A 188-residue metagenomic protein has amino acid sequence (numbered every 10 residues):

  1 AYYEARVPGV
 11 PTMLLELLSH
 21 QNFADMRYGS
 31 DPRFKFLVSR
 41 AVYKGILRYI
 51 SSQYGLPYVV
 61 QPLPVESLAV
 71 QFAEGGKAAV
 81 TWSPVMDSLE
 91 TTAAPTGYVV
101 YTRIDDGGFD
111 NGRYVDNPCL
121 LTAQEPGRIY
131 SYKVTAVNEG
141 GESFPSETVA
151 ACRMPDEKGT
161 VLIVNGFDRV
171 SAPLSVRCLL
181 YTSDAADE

Functional and structural regions predicted by a protein language model:
A1-Y54: Active-site-adjacent mobile loop/cap segments within catalytic or ligand-binding domains
S19, M86, G166-R169: Short, glycine/serine-rich, charged loops/turns that create anion-binding and catalytic segments at active sites
F23-D25, E90-T91, R169-S175: Short, solvent-exposed loop/turn elements at domain surfaces
S52-T92, E142-E157: Pro/Thr/Ser/Gly-rich low-complexity, intrinsically disordered linker/stalk tracts
A93-G127: Recognizes extended acidic, P/S/T-rich segments that occur within or adjacent to Ig-like beta-sandwich modules
Q124-G140: Beta-strand-rich modules
A151-S171: Low-complexity, Pro/Ser/Thr- and charge-rich linker/hinge segments at domain boundaries
Y181-D187: Conserved small/polar residues in nucleotide/adenosyl-binding loops
